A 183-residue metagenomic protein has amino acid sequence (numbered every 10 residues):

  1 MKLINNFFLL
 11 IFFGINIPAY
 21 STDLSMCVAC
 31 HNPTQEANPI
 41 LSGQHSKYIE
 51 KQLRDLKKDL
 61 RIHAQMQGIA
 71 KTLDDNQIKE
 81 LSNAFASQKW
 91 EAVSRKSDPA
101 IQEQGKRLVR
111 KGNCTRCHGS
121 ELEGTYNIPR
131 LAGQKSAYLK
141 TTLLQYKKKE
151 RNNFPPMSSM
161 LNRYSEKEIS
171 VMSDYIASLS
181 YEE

Functional and structural regions predicted by a protein language model:
K2-L10: Sec-dependent signal peptide recognition, specifically the positively charged N-region followed immediately by
F12-L24, T34-N38, N83-R110, P129: Electrostatic cytochrome c docking/interface patches
M26-T34, L81, G112-E121, M172: The canonical Cys-X-X-Cys-His
V28, N32-I62, Q67-T72, K106 (+4 more regions): Gly/Gly-Pro-rich "capping" loops immediately C-terminal to redox-active cysteine motifs in periplasmic/lumenal
P33, K58-D59, S87-E91, S120 (+2 more regions): Generic structural signal for alpha-helix termini and adjacent loop/cap motifs
K71-V93, Q104, N162-E183: C-terminal capping alpha-helices of c-type cytochrome domains
